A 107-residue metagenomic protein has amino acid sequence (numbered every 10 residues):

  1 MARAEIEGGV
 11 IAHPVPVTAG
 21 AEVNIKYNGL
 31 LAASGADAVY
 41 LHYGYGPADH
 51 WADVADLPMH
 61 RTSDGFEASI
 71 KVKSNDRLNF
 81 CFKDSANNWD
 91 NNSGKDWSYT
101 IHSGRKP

Functional and structural regions predicted by a protein language model:
M1, D84: Residue-level signal for pocket-adjacent positions within structured domains
A2-D37, Y45: A structural signal for beta-rich interaction modules in eukaryotic proteins
T18-E22, N75, G104: Solvent-exposed, conformationally flexible loop/turn segments
A32-K73, S85-H102: Aromatic-rich carbohydrate-binding modules that target alpha-glucans
D76-F80: Exposed beta-strand face motif in extracellular beta-rich ectodomains
